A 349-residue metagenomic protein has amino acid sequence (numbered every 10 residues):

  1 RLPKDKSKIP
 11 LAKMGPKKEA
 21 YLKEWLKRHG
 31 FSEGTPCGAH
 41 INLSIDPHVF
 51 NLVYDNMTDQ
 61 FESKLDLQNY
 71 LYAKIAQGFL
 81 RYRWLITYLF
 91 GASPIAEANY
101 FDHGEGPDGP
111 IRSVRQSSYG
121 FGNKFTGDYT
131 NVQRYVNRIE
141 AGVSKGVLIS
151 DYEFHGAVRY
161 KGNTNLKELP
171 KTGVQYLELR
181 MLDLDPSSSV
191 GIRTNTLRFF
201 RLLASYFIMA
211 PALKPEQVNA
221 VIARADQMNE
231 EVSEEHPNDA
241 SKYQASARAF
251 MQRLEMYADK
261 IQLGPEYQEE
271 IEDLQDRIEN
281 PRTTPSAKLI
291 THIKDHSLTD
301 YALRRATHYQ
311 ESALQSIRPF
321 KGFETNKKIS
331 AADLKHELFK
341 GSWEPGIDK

Functional and structural regions predicted by a protein language model:
R1, K27, A96-E97, G122-V132 (+6 more regions): UBC/E2-like fold recognition across ubiquitin and ubiquitin-like conjugation systems, capturing catalytically active
R1, K74-Y88, R201-M209, M256: Short, hydrophobic/amphipathic alpha-helical patches that form generic packing surfaces within helical domains
R1-M14, N137: Active-site acidic/histidine clusters and adjacent loop/turn architecture that either coordinate catalytic ions
L2, Y54-T58, E216-A223: Short, glycine/acidic-rich hinge or "gate" loops at secondary-structure transitions that mediate conformational
G15-F31, T35-P36, H40-T172, E235-Y243: Loop-rich catalytic cores of soluble enzymes, especially ATP-dependent carboxylate-amine ligases and other
S144-Q244: Long, well-ordered mid-to-C-terminal structural blocks that present hydrophobic/aromatic surfaces
L213-A287: C-terminal structural cap/anchor segments
L274-K349: Extended, compositionally biased alpha-helical segments that mediate assembly or anchoring
